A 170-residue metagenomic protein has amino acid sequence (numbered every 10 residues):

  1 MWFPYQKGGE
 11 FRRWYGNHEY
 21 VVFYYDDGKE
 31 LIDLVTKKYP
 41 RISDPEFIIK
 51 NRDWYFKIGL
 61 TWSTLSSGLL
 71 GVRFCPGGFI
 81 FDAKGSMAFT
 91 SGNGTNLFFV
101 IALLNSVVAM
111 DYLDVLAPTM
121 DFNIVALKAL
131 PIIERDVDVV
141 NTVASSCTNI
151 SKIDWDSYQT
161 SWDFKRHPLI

Functional and structural regions predicted by a protein language model:
M1-W2, K7-Y15, E19-I170: S-adenosyl-L-methionine
